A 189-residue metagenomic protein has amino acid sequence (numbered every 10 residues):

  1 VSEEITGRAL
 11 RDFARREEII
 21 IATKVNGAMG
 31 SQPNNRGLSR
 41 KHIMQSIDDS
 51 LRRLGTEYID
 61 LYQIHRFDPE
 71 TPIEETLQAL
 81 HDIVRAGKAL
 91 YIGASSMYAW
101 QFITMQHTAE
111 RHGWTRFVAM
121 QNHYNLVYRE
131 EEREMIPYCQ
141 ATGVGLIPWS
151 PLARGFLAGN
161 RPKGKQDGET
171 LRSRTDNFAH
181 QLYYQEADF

Functional and structural regions predicted by a protein language model:
V1-I19, E57, R85: N-terminal binding-site loop/beta-alpha segment at the start of enzyme catalytic domains that lines or forms
F13, R52-Y58, I83-K88, T142: A structural motif corresponding to the C-terminal end of an alpha-helix and its immediate exit/capping segment
A14-I19, T23, E57-L61, L90-Y91 (+1 more regions): Short acidic capping loops at alpha-helix termini that bridge into adjacent secondary structure
A22-G30: Substrate-binding cleft and catalytic face of glycoside hydrolase catalytic domains, especially the flexible beta-alpha
M29-M44, H65-T71: Active-site mouth loops of central-metabolism enzymes
R36-G55, Q78, F102-H107: Short, acidic/polar
L51-P72: Active-site groove signature of glycoside hydrolases
D68-F189: Beta/alpha (TIM)-barrel catalytic core signal, keyed to glycine-rich beta->alpha loops juxtaposed to Asp/Glu that bind
